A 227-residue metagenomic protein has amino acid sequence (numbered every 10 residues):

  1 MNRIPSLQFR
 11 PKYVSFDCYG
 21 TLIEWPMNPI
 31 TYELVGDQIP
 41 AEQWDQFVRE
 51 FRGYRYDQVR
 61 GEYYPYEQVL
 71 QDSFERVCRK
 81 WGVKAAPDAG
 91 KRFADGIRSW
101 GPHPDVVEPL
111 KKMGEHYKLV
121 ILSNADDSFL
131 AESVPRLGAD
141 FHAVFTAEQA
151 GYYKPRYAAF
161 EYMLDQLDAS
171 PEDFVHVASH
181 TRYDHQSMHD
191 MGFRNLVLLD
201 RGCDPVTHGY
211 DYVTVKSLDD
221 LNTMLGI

Functional and structural regions predicted by a protein language model:
M1-Y13, E42, K111, V120-I227: Asp-based, Mg2+/Mn2+-dependent phosphohydrolase catalytic module
N2-P104: N-terminal helical cap/lid subdomain that shapes the substrate entry/recognition surface in HAD-like hydrolases
N28, V107, R156-Y157: Conserved strand-to-helix beginnings and helix N-cap segments that scaffold or border functional pockets
D105-H116: Catalytic-core regions built around general acid/base machinery
